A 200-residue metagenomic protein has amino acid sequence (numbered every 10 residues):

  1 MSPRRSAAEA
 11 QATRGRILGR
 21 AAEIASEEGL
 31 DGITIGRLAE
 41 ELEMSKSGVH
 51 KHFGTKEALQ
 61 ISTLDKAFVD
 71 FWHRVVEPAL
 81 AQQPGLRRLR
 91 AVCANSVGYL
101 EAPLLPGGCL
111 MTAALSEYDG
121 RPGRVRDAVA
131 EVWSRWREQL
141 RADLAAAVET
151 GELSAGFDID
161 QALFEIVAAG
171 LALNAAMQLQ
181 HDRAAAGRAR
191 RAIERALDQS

Functional and structural regions predicted by a protein language model:
M1-A12: N-terminal intrinsically disordered/low-complexity leader segments
M1-P3, A91-G98, S134-T150, A169-A172 (+1 more regions): C-terminal peripheral helix-coil segments that are non-catalytic and often amphipathic
T13-R16, R20-S62: Helix-turn-helix
S62, V76-G107, I159-I166: Hydrophobic alpha-helical connector segments
D65-W72: Short, basic, alpha-helical segments at the C-terminal edge of helix-turn-helix-like DNA-binding modules
E77, R87-A91, G123-E149, Q161-F164: Amphipathic alpha-helical packing segments from all-alpha helical-bundle domains
R88, A102-R124: Amphipathic alpha-helical segments used for helix-helix packing
G107-T112, A155-A176, A192-R195: Hydrophobic alpha-helical segments that form the core of small-molecule binding pockets and/or dimer interfaces
